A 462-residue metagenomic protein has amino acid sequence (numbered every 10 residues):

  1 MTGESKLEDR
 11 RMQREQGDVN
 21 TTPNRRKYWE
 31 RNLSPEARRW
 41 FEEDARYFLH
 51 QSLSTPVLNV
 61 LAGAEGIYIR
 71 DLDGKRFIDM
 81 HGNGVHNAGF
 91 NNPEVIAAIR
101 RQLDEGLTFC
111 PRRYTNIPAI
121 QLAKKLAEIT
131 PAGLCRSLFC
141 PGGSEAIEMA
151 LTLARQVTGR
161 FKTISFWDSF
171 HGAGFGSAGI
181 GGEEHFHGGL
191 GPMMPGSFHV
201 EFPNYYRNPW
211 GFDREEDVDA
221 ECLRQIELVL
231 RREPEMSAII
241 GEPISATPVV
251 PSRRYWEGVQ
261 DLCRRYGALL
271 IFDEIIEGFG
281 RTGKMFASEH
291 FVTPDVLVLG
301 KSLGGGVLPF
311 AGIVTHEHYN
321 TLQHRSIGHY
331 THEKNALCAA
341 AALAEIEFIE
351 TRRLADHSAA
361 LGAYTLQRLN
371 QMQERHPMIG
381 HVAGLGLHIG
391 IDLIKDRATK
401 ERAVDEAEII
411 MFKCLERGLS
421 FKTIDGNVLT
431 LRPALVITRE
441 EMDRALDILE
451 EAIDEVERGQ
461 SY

Functional and structural regions predicted by a protein language model:
L7-Y462: Conserved N-terminal phosphate-binding loop of PLP-dependent enzymes in the Aspartate aminotransferase
